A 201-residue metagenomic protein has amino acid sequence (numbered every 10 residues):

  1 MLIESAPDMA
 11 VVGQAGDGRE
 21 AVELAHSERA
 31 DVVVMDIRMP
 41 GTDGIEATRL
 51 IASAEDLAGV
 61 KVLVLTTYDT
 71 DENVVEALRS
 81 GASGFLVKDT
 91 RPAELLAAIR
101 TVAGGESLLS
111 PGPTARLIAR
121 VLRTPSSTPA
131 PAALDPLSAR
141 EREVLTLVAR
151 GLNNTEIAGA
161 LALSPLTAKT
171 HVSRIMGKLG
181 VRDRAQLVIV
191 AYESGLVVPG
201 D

Functional and structural regions predicted by a protein language model:
D8-G16, L24, V181: Short hydrophobic/Thr-rich beta-strand motif most characteristic of the beta2 strand and flanking loop of CheY-like
D17-E20, T42-R49: Acidic catalytic/metal-coordinating carboxylates
E28-V34: Active-site beta3 strand of CheY-like receiver
D36, T66: Active-site residues of response regulator receiver
M39: Receiver (REC) domain active-site loop signature in two-component systems and cognate sites in sensor histidine kinases
Y68-D69, L166: Short, conserved "switch-loop" micro-motifs in signal-transduction and mechanochemical regulators
V74-R79, G84, D89-A139, E143 (+1 more regions): Short, flexible helix-to-coil linker/hinge segments that flank and couple to helix-turn-helix
G151-Q186: Recognition helix of helix-turn-helix DNA-binding domains
